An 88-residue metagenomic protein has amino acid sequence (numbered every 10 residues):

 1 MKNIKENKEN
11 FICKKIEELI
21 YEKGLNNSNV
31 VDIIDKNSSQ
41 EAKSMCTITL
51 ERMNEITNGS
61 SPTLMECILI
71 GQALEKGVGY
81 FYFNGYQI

Functional and structural regions predicted by a protein language model:
M1-N37: A short, Lys/Arg-rich alpha-helix, primarily the initiator
K8, I12, T49-R52, E66: N-terminal positioning helix adjacent to the helix-turn-helix/winged-helix DNA-binding module
I16, V30-V31, L50-M53, F81: Conserved hydrophobic/aromatic packing and binding residues within compact polymer-binding modules
Y21, A42, Q72: Short polybasic/polar patches that bind polyanions
I33, I56, N84: Residues in the recognition helix of alpha-helical DNA-binding motifs
Q40-P62: Recognition helix of helix-turn-helix/homeodomain-like DNA-binding domains that insert into the DNA major groove
P62-L64, I68, E75-I88: Short C-terminal boundary/hinge segments that cap the last helix of small helical domains
